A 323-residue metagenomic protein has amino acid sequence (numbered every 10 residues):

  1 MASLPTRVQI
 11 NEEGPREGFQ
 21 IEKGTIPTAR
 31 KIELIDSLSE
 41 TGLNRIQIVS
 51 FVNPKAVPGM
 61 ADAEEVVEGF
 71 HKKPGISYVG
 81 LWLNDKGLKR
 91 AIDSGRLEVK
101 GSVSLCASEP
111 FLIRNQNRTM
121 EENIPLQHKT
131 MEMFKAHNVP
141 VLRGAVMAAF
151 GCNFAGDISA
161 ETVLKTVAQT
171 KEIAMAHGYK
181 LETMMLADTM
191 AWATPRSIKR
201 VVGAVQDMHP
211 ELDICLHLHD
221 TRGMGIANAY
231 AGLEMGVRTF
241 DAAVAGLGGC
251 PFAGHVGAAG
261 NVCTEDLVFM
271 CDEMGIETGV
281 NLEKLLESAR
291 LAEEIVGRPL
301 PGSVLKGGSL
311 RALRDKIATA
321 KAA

Functional and structural regions predicted by a protein language model:
M1-A323: Catalytic cores and adjacent flexible loops of soluble metabolic enzymes that perform enolate/carbanion chemistry on
